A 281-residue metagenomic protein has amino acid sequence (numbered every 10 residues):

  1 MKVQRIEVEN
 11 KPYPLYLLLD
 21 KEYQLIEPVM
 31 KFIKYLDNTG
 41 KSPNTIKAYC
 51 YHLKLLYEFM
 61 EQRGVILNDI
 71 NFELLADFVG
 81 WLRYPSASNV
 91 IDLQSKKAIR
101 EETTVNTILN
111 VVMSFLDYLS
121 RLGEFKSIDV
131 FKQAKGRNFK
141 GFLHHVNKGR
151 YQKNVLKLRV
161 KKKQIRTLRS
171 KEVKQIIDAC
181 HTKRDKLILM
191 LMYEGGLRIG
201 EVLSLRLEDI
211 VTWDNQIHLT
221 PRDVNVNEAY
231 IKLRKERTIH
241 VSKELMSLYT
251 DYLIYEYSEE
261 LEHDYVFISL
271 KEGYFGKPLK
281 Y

Functional and structural regions predicted by a protein language model:
M1-P43, K47-Y57: Basic/aromatic DNA-contact patch characteristic of tyrosine site-specific recombinases
V29-N44, K54-F142, Q175: N-terminal core-binding DNA-recognition domain of tyrosine recombinases/integrases
T107, M113, R184, L197-R198 (+3 more regions): Short, cationic motifs built from Arg/Lys/His that form the positively charged side of catalytic pockets
L122-K126, M192-N215: Short, charged phosphate-coordinating catalytic segments
F125-S170, G273-Y274: Flexible interdomain linker/hinge and immediately adjacent N-terminus of the catalytic tyrosine-recombinase domain
R166-I199: Basic, Lys/Arg- and aromatic-enriched nucleic-acid-binding interface segment
S204-S247: Conserved tyrosine-mediated DNA breakage-rejoining catalytic core shared by Y-recombinases
S242-Y281: Active-site/catalytic core of tyrosine-dependent DNA strand-transfer enzymes
